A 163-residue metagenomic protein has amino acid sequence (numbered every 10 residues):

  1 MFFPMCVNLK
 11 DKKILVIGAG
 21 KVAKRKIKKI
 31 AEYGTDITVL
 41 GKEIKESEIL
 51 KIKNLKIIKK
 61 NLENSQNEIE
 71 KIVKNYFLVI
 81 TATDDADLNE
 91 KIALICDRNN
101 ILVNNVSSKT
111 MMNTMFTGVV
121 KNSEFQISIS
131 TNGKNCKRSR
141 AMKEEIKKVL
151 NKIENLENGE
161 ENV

Functional and structural regions predicted by a protein language model:
M1-I52: Hydrophobic, well-ordered beta-alpha structural blocks that scaffold small-molecule cofactor pockets
N8, F116-V163: Adenosine-phosphate binding glycine-rich loop
K21-V22, D87, G133: Residue-level detector of alpha-helix initiation sites
I37, I57, L102-V103: Hydrophobic beta-strand scaffold residues
T38, F77-T83, F125-K134: Short beta-strand and adjoining strand-loop segment in the mid-core of the Rossmann-like NAD(P)-dependent dehydrogenase
L55-N61: Conserved SAM-binding strand-loop segment of SAM-dependent methyltransferases
E63-N75, G118: Short amphipathic alpha-helix with an adjacent loop that forms part of the alpha/beta core around
L78-T83, N89-M115: ADP-ribose/adenylate-binding Rossmann-like module
